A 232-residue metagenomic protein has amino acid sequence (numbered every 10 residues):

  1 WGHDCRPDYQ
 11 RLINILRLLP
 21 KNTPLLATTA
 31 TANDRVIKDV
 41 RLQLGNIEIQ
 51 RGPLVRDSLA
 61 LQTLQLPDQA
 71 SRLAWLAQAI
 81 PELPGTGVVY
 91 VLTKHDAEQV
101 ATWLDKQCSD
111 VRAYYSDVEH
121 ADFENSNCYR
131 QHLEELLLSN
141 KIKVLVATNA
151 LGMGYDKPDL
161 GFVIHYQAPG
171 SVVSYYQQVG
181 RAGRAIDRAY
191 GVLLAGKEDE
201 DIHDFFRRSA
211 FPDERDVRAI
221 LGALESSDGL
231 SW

Functional and structural regions predicted by a protein language model:
W1-G52: Post-DEXD/H (motif II) to motif III coupling segment of the RecA-like Helicase ATP-binding lobe
W1-R6, Q62-P67, H120-F123: Flexible beta-alpha connector loops of hexameric P-loop NTPases
C5-Y9, Q69-L73, S126-N127, V172: A conditional alpha-helix N-cap/helix-loop micro-motif detector
R11-N14, S71-W75, H132, A150: Well-ordered alpha-helical segments embedded in enzymatic catalytic cores
L25, E48-I49, L61, V111-A113 (+1 more regions): Conserved beta-strand scaffold positions in the cores of enzyme catalytic domains, especially in NTP/NDP-utilizing
L42, E48-A101: Conserved interdomain linker/interface between the two RecA-like ATPase lobes of SF2 helicase motors
L83-L151, Y155-W232: C-terminal helicase lobe
